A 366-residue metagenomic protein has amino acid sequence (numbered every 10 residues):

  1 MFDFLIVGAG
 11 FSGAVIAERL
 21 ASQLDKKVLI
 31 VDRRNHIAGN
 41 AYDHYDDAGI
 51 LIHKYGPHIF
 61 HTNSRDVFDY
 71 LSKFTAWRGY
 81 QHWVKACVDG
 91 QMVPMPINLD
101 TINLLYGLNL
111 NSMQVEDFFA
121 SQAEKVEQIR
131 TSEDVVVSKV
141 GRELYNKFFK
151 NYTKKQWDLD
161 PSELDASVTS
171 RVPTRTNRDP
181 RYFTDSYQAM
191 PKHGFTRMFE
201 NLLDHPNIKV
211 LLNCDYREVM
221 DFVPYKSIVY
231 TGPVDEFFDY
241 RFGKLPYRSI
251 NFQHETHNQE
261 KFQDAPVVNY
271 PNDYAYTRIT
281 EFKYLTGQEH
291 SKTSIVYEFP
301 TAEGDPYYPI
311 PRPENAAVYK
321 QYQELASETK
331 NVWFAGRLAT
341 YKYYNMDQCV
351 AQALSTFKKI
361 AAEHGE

Functional and structural regions predicted by a protein language model:
M1-S12, L29: Beta1/beta-strand and adjacent pyrophosphate-binding region of the FAD-binding site in flavoprotein oxidoreductases
S12-G13, I37: Hydrophobic/small residue at the entry helix of a nucleotide-binding pocket
E18, S22, D43, D204 (+3 more regions): Short, well-ordered alpha-helices that flank and scaffold nucleotide-derived cofactor binding pockets
E18-D47: Glycine-rich FAD pyrophosphate-binding loop
A41-H44, I97-L99, S291: Short aromatic-enriched loop/helix-cap "lid" or pocket-rim segments at secondary-structure transitions that line
A48-Q122: Dinucleotide-binding Rossmann-like beta1-alpha1 core, especially the glycine-rich loop that anchors the ADP
D89-S227, T231-P233, F238: Active-site/ligand-binding neighborhood in enzyme catalytic cores
Y225-K226, D235-E366: C-terminal segments that line or cap access tunnels to active or ligand-binding sites in enzymes and enzyme-associated
